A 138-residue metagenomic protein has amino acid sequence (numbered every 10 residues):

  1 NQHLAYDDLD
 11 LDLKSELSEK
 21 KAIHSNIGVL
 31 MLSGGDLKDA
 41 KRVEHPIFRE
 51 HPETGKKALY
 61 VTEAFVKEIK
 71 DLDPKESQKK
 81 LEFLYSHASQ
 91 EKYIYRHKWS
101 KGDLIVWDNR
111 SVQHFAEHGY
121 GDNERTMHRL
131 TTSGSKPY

Functional and structural regions predicted by a protein language model:
N1-L104, N109-Y138: Non-heme Fe(II) oxygenase catalytic core, chiefly the N-lobe of the double-stranded beta-helix
